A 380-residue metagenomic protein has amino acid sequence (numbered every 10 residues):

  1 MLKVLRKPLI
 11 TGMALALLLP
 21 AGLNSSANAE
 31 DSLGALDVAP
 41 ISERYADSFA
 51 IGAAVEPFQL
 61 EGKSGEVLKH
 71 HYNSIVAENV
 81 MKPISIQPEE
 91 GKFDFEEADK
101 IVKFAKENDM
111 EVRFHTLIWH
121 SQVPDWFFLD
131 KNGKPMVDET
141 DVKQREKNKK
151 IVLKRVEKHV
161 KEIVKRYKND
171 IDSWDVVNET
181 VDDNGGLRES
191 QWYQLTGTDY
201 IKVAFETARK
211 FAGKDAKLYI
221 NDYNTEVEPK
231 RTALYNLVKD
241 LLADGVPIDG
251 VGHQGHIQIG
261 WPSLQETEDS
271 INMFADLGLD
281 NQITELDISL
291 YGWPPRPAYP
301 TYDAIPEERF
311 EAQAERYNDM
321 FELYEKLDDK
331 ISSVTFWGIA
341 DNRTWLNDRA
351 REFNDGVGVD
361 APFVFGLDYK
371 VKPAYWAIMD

Functional and structural regions predicted by a protein language model:
L2-G12: Bacterial N-terminal signal peptides that target proteins for export
L19-S32: Sec-dependent signal peptide cleavage junction
E30-S74, E78: Boundary/entry segment of secreted carbohydrate-active catalytic domains
L33-I41, Q87, W126-E139, E162 (+6 more regions): Aromatic-rich peripheral "rim/lid" segments of glycoside hydrolase catalytic domains that contact and position glycan
A54-G65, P83-E96, V123, V181-G186 (+4 more regions): Acidic-and-aromatic substrate-binding clefts and catalytic sites of carbohydrate-active enzymes
V55-H71, L153-I163, P229-L241, T267 (+1 more regions): Short, acidic/polar
H70-P88, E97-Y219, Y223-T225, I288-R296: Substrate-binding cleft and catalytic face of glycoside hydrolase catalytic domains, especially the flexible beta-alpha
N73-N79, N178, A216-D222, Y235-G260 (+2 more regions): Aromatic- and acid-rich polysaccharide-binding/catalytic face of secreted or lumenal carbohydrate-active enzymes
